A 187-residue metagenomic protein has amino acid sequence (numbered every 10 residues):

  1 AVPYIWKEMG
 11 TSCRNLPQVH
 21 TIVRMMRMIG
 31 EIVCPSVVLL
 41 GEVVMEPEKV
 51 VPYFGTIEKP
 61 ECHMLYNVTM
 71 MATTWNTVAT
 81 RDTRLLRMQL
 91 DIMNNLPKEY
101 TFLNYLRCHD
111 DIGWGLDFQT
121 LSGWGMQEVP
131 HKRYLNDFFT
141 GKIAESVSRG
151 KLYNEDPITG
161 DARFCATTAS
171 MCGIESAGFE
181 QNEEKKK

Functional and structural regions predicted by a protein language model:
A1-K187: Active-site and adjacent substrate-binding regions of carbohydrate-active enzymes
